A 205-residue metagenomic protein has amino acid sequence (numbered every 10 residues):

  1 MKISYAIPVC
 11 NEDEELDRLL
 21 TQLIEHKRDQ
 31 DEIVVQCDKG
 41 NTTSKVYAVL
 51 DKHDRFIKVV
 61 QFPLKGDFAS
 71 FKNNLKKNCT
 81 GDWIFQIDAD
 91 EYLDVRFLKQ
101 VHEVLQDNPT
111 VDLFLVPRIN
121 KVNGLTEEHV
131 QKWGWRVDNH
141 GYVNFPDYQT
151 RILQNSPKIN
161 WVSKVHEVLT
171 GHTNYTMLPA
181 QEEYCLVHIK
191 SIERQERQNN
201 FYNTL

Functional and structural regions predicted by a protein language model:
I3-E12, L19, H26: A conserved hydrophobic helix/loop-capping motif in glycosyltransferases and polysaccharide synthases
L20-Q61: Acidic donor-binding segment of Leloir-type glycosyltransferases
E25, K77-N78: Solvent-exposed polar/charged
D38, I87-D88: Active-site acidic Asp-centered loop
Q61-F68: Short, acidic/glycine-rich phosphate-metal binding loop used to engage nucleotide
A69-K76, Y92-L205: Catalytic-site signature of metal-activated, phosphate-bearing donor transferases, centered on the GT-A/GT-A-like
I84: Short aromatic/hydrophobic "clamp" motif used to bind/position activated sugar donors
